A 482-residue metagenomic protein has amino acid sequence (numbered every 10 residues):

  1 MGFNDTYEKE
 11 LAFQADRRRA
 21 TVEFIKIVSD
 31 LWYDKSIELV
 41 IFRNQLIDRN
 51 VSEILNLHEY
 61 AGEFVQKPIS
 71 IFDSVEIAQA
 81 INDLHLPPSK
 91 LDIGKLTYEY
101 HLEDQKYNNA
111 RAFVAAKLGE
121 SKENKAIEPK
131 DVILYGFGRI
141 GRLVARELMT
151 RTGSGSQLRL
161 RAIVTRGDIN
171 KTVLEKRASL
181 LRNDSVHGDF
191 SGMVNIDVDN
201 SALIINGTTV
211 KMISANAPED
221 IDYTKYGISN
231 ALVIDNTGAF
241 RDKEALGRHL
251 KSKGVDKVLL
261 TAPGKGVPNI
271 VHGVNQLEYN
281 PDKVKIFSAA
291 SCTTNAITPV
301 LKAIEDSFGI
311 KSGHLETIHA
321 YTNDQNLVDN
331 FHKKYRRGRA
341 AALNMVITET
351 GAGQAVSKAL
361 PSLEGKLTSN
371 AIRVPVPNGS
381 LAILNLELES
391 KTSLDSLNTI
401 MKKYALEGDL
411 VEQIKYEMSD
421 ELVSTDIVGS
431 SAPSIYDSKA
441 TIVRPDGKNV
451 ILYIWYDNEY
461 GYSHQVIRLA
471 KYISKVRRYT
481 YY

Functional and structural regions predicted by a protein language model:
G2-L55, S307-G309, G313-K448: C-terminal substrate-binding/catalytic lobe of Rossmann-fold NAD(P)-dependent dehydrogenases
G2-N326, K334, R468-L469, T480: N-terminal Rossmann-like NAD(P) cofactor-binding subdomain of oxidoreductases, focused on the glycine-rich
N82-N108, S431-Y482: NAD(P)-dependent Rossmann-like dehydrogenase/reductase catalytic/cofactor-binding core
L143, E147, R248, P299-A303 (+6 more regions): Alpha-helical scaffold segments in soluble metabolic enzymes
T165, L386-S390, I454-Y456: Short beta-strand-to-loop capping motifs
G238, C292, T348, E389 (+1 more regions): Structured loop/turn residues at secondary-structure junctions
N295, K391-T392, Y460-G461: A generic structural signal for alpha-helix starts
